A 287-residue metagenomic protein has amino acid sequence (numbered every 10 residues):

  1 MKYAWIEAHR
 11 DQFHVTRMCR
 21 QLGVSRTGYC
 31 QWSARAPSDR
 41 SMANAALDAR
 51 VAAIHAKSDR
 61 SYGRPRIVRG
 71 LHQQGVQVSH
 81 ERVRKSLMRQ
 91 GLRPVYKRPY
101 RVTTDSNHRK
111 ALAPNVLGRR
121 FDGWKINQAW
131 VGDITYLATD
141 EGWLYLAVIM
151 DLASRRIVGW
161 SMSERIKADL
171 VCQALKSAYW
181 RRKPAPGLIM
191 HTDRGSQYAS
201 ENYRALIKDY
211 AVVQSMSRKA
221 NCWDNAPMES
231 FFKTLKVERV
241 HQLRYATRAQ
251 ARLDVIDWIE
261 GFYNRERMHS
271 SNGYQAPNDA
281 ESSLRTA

Functional and structural regions predicted by a protein language model:
M1-A287: Charged DNA-binding/catalytic regions of mobile-element recombinases
